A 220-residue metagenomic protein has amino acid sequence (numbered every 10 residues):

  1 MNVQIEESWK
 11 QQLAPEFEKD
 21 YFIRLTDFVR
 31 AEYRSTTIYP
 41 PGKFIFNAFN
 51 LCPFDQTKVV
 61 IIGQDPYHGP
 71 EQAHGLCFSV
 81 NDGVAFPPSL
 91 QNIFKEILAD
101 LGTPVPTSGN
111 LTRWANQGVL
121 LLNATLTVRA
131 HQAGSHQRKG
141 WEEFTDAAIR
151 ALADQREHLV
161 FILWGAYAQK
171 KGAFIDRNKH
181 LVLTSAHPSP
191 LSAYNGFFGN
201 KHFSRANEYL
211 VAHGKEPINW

Functional and structural regions predicted by a protein language model:
M1-L13: Generic N-terminal amphipathic, Lys/Arg-enriched alpha-helix
V3, P15-L163, Y167-K170, I175 (+4 more regions): A polyanion-binding, active-site-adjacent surface
F197: C-terminal substrate-binding/active-site "lid" region of AdoMet-derived donor-dependent transferases
